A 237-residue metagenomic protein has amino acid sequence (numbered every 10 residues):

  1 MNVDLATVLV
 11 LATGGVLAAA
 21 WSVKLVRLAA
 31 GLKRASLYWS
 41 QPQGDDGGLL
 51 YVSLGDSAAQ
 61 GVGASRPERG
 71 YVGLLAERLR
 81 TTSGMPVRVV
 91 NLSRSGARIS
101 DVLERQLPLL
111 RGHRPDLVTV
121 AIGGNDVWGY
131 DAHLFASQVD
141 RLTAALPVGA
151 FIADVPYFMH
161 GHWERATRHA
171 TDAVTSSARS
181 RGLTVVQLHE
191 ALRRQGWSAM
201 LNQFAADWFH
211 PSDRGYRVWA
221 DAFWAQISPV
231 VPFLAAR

Functional and structural regions predicted by a protein language model:
M1-V52, T81-S83, G112-H113, W197 (+1 more regions): N-terminal secretory targeting modules
N2-V16, Y38-Q43, P67-T82, S100-L117 (+4 more regions): Short, charge-rich amphipathic segments
W21-R27, V90-L92, Y157-F158: N-terminal start-of-chain detector that recognizes signal peptides and the immediate post-cleavage beginning
S22, S36, S40, S53 (+10 more regions): Generic serine detector
V26, G31-R34, W39-S40, D45 (+6 more regions): Mixed-charge, polar/low-complexity N-terminal
L28-G31, L50-V52, A58-S137: Conserved SGNH/GDSL esterase-like catalytic core that processes O-acyl groups on lipids and polysaccharides
D45, S83-M85, L146, R179: Short, structurally constrained coil/turn elements that cap an alpha-helix or connect an alpha-helix to the following
E104-R237: Alpha-helical cap/lid subdomain in secreted, periplasmic, or secretory-pathway luminal O-acyl-processing enzymes
